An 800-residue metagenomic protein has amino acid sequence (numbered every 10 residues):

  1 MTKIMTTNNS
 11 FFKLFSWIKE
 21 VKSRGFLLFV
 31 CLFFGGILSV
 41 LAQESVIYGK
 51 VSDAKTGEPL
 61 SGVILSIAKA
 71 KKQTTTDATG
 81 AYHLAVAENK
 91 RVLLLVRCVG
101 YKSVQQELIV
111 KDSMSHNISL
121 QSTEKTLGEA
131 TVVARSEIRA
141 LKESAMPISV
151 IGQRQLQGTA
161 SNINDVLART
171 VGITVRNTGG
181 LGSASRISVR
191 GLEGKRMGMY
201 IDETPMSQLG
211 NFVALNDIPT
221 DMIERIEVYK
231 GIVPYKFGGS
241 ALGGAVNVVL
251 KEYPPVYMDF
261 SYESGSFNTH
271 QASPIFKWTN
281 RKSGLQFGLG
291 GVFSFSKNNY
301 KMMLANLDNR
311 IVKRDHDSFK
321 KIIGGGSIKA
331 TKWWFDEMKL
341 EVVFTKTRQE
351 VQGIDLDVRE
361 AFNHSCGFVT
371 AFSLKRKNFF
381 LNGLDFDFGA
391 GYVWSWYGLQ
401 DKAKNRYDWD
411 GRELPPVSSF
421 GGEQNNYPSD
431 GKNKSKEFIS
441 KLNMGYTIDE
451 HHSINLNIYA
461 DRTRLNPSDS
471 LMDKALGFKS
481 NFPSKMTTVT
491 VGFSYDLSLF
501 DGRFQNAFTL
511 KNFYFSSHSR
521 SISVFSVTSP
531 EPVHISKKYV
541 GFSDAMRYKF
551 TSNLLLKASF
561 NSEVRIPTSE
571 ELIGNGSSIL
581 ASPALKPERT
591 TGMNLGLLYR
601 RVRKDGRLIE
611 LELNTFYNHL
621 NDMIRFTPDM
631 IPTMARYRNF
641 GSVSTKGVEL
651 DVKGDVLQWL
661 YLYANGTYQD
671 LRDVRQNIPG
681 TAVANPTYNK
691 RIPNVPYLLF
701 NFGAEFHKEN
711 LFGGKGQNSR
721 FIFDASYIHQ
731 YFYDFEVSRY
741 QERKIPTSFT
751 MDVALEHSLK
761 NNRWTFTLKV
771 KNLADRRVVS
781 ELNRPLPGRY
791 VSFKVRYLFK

Functional and structural regions predicted by a protein language model:
S52-T56, S66-A68, R97-Y101, K111-Q157 (+1 more regions): Short, acidic, small-residue-rich periplasmic hinge/interaction motif at the N-terminus of Gram-negative outer-membrane
Y82-A85, T204-G231: Short acidic/polar hinge/loop motifs at secondary-structure boundaries that mediate gating or recognition
N117-I118, T220-Y257: A beta-strand signature from Gram-negative outer-membrane beta-barrel systems, especially the internal plug domain
V233-Y235, A245, K251-T279, G291 (+1 more regions): Short strand-turn segments of transmembrane beta-barrel domains in outer membranes, especially the first one or two
P255, E263, R281-A361: Periplasmic-side early beta-strands and strand-to-turn transitions of outer-membrane beta-barrels
S327-K346, S365-S526, E531-S543, R547-L555 (+4 more regions): Face-selective signature of the C-terminal outer-membrane beta-barrel domain
K549, K557-N561, E588-K646, T667 (+1 more regions): Membrane-embedded beta-barrel scaffold of Gram-negative outer-membrane proteins
E610-L611, F616-H619, R638-F732: Gram-negative outer-membrane beta-barrel transporters
